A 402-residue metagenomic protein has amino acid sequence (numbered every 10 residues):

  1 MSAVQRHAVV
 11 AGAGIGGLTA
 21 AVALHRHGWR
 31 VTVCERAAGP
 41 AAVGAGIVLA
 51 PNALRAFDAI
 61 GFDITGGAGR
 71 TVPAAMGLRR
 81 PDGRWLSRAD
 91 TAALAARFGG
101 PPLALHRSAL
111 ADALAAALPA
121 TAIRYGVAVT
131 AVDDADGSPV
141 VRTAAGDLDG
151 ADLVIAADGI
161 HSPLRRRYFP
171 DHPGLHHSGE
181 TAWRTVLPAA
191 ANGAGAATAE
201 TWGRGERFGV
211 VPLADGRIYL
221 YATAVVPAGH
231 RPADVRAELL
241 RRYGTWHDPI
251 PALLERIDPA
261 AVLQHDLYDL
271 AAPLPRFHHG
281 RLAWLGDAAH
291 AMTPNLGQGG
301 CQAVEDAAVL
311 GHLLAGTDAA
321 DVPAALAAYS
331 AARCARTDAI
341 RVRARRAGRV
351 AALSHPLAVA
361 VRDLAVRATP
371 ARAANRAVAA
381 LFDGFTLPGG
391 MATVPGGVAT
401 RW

Functional and structural regions predicted by a protein language model:
S2-A8, H25, A50-F169, P173-V186 (+2 more regions): Conserved N-terminal helical subregion
V10-A38, I155-A156, W183, A261-V350 (+2 more regions): Conserved mid-domain beta->alpha element of the FAD-binding
A38-A56: Conserved N-terminal glycine-rich FAD pyrophosphate-binding loop of Rossmann-like flavoproteins
G69, A122, T245-A261, A319-A327: Acidic/histidine metal-binding catalytic segments
D134-A135, V211-D215: Short beta-strand micro-motifs enriched in acidic
E180-V211: Flavin-dependent oxidoreductases
N192, G203-E206, A214, T223-L296 (+1 more regions): FAD/FMN-dependent oxidoreductases across multiple families
V342, R346-V394: Alpha-helical membrane-targeting segments
